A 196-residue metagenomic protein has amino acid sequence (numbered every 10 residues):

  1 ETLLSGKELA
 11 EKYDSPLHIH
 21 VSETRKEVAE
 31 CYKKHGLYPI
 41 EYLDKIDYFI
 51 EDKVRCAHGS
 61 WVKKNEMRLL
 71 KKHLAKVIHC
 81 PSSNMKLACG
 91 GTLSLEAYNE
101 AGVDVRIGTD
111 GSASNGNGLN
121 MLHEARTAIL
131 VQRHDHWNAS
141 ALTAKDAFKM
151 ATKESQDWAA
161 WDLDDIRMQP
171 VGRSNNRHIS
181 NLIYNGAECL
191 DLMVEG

Functional and structural regions predicted by a protein language model:
E1-K76, A88-V105, H123: Histidine/acidic residue-rich metal-binding segments in metalloenzymes
H20, C56, L70, V77 (+5 more regions): Divalent metal-coordination and catalytic microenvironments
E23, P81-M85, D110-A113: Short, acidic/turn-prone active-site loops that include or flank metal/cofactor- and phosphate-binding residues
E23, S60, D164-D165, G172 (+1 more regions): A broadly conserved detector of short glycine/acidic/proline-rich loop/turn motifs that flank catalytic sites and bind
V28-C31, H35, G118, Q132 (+1 more regions): Short, function-defining helix-loop hinge/capping sites that tune catalysis or transport
K45-E51, L95-R167, N185-M193: His/Asp/Glu-enriched, well-ordered alpha-helical/loop segment that forms or immediately abuts the divalent-metal
K86-T92, G116-G118, G172: Short, charged, surface-exposed secondary-structure boundary motifs
M168-N185: Short, surface-exposed loop/helix-turn segments at secondary-structure junctions that function as lids/hinges flanking
